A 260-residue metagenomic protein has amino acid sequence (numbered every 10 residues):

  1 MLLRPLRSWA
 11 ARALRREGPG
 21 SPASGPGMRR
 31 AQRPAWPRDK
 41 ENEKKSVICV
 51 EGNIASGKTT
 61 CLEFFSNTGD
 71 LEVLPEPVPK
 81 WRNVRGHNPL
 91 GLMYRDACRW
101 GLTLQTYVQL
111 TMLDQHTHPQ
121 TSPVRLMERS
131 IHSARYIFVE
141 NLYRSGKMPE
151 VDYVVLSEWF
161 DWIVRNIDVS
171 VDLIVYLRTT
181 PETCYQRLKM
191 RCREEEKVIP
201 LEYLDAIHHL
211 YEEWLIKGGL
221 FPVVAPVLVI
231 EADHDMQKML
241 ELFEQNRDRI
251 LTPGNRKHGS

Functional and structural regions predicted by a protein language model:
L2-G20, R38, Y185, K189-S260: NTP-dependent small-molecule kinase module
G27-E41: Pre-Walker A adenine-sensing motif
V50: Hydrophobic anchor at the beta1->P-loop junction of P-loop NTPases
N53: P-loop (Walker A) phosphate-binding loop of NTP-binding proteins
K58: Conserved lysine of the Walker
C61, F65: Hydrophobic positions on the alpha1 helix immediately C-terminal to the Walker A/P-loop
S66-T111, E140: Conserved substrate/cofactor phosphate-moiety recognition/catalytic segment in nucleotide-dependent phosphotransferases
R135-L210: A glycine- and Lys/Arg-enriched "phosphate-lid" helix/loop adjacent to the NTP-binding pocket of small-molecule kinases
